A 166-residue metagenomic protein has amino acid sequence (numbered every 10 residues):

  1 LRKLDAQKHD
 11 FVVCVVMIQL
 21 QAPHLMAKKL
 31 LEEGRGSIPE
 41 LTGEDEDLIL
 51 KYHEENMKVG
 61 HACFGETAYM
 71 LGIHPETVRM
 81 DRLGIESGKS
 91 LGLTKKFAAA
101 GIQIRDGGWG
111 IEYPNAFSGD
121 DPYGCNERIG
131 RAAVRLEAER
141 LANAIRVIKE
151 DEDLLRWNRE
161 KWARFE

Functional and structural regions predicted by a protein language model:
L1-E166: Extended, histidine- and acidic-residue-enriched regions that form the cofactor-binding/catalytic faces
